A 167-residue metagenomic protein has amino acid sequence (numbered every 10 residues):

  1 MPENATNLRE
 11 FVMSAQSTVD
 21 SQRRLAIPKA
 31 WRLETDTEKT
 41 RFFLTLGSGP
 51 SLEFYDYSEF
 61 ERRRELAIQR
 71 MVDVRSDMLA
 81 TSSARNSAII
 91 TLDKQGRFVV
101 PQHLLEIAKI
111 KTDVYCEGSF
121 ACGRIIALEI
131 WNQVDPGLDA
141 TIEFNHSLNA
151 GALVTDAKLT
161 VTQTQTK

Functional and structural regions predicted by a protein language model:
M1-S17, S21-Q22, A30-Q95, Q102-K167: Flexible "stalk/tail and boundary" regions
